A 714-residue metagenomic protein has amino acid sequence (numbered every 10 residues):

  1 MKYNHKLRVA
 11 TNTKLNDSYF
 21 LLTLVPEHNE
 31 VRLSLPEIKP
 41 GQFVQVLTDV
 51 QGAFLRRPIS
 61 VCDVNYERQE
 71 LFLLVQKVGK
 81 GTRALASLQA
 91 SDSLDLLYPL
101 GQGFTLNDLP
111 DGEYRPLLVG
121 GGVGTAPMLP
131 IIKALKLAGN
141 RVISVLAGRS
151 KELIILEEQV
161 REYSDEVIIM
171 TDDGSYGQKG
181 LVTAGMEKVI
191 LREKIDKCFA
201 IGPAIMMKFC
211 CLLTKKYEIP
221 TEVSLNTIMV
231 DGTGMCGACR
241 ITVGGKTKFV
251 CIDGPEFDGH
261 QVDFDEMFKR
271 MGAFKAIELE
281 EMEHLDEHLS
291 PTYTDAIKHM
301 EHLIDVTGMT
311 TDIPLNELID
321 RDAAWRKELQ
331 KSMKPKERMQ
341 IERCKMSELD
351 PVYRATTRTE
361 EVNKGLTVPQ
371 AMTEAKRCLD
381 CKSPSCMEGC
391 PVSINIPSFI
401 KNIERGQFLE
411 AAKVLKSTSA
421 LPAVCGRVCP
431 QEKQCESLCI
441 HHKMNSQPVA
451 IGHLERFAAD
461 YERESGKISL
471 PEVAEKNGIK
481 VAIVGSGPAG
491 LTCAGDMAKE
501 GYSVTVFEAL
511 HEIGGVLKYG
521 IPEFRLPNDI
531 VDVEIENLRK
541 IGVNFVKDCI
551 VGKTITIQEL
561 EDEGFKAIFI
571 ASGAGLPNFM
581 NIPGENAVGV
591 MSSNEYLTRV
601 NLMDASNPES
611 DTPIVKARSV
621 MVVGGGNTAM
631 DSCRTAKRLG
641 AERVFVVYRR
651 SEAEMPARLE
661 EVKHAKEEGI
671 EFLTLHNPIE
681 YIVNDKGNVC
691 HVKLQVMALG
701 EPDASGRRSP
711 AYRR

Functional and structural regions predicted by a protein language model:
K2-D92: Ferredoxin-reductase
K80-V230: FNR/FR-type flavoprotein reductase catalytic core
P99-D111, E462-V481, V600-K616: A short, basic/flexible loop-to-alpha-helix module at the beginning of a structural domain
G120-V123, G485-P488, G625-G626: Glycine-rich Rossmann-fold phosphate-binding loop(s) that bind the pyrophosphate of adenine dinucleotide cofactors
E152, P220-A238, Y596-A605: Short, flexible loop segments at boundaries between secondary-structure elements
D165, A184, K188-I195, D529-F579 (+4 more regions): A Rossmann-like FAD-binding core segment of flavoenzymes
P255, F264-N477, N528, I570-M591 (+3 more regions): Ferredoxin-type iron-sulfur electron-transfer modules and their immediate structural context
V352-E360, S393-R405, V414-K416, K443 (+6 more regions): Beta1-alpha1 glycine-rich phosphate/pyrophosphate-binding loop at the start of Rossmann-like nucleotide-binding domains
